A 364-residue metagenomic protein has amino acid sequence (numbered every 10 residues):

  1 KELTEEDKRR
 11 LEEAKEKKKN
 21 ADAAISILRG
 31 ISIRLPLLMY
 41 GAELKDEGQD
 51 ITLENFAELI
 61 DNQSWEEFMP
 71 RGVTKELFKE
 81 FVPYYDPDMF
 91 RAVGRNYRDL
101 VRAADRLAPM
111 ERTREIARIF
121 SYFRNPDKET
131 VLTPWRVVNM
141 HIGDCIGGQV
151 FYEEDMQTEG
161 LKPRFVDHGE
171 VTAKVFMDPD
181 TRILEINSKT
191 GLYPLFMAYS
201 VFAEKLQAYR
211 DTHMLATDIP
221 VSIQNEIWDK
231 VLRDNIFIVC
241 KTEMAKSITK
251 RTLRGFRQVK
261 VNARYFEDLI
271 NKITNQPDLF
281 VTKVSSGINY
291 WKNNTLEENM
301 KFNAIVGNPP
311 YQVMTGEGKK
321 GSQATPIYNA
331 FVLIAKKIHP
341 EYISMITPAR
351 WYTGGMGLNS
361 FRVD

Functional and structural regions predicted by a protein language model:
K1-L3, R10, A14, K18-I227 (+3 more regions): Class I S-adenosyl-L-methionine
I146, V150, A198, F202 (+6 more regions): Hydrophobic/aromatic-lined pockets within catalytic cores
K174, I227-K230, T295-L296, I334-K337 (+1 more regions): A general structural signal for stabilizing positions within well-ordered secondary structure
T181, N303, E341: Conserved acidic residues
N187-S188, M197-Y199, V306-P309, I346-A349: Glycine-rich, histidine-containing beta strand-loop boundary motifs that form or position
Q224-V231, V239-M244, I248-E297: S-adenosyl-L-methionine
R233-T252, V313-D364: Conserved Class I SAM-dependent methyltransferase catalytic core
W291-T325: Mobile, glycine- and charge-enriched loop segments and immediately flanking short secondary-structure elements within
